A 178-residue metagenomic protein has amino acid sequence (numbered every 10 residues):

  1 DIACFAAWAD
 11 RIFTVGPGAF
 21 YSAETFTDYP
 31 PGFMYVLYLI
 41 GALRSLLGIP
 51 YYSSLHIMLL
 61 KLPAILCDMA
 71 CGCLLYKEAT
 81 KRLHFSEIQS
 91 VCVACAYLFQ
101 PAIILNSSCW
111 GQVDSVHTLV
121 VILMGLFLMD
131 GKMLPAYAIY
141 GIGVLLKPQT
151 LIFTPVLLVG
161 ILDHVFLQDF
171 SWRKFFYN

Functional and structural regions predicted by a protein language model:
I2-D28, G32, I40-P50: Extracytosolic helix-loop segments that constitute the early lumenal/periplasmic catalytic or substrate-binding loops
M58-H84: Transmembrane-helix motifs of polytopic, lipid-linked glycan transferases
L62-A70, S115-L123, G143-T150: Membrane-embedded alpha-helical segments of multi-pass membrane proteins, especially the transmembrane helices
L74-K77, V116-M133: Specific aromatic-rich, kink-prone transmembrane helix
E87-V91, F127-G141, F170-Y177: Short hydrophobic alpha-helices at membrane interfaces in multi-pass membrane enzymes
V93-F99, Y140, V144: Short helix- or helix-capping micro-motifs that position conserved polar/aromatic residues at function-defining sites
S108-V116: Short acidic/glycine- and proline-prone juxtamembrane loop motifs at membrane-interface regions of multi-pass membrane
F153-N178: Perimembrane helix-loop-helix junctions
